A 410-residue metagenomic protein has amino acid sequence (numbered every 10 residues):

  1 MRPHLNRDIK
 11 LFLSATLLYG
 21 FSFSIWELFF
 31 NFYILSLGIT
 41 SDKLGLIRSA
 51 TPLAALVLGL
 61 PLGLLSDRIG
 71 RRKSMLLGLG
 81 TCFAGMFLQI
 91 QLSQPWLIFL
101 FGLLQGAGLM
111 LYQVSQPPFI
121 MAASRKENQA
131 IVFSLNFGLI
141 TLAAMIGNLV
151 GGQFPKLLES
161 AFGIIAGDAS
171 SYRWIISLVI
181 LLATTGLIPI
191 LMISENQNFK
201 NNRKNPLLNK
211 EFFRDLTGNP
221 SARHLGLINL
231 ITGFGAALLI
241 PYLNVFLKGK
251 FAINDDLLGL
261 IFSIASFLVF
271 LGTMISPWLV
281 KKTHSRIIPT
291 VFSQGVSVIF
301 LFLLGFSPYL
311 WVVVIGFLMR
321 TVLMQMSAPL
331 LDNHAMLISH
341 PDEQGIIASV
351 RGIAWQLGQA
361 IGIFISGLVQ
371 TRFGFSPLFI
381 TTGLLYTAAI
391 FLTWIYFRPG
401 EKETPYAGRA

Functional and structural regions predicted by a protein language model:
M1-I9, S194-L227, K281, A410: Juxtamembrane intracellular "pre-TM" segments in multi-pass secondary transporters
R2-A54, S221-F262: Helix-loop boundary and gating motifs at the non-cytosolic
L17, G85, W96-Y112, L230 (+1 more regions): Hydrophobic core of transmembrane alpha-helices in multi-pass small-molecule transporters, especially MFS/SLC-type
L46-L64, S263-I275: Central cavity-lining transmembrane alpha-helices of secondary-active solute carriers, predominantly the Major
L58-G70, P155, G272-S285, Q370-T371: Helix-to-loop junctions at the C-terminal end of transmembrane segments in multipass secondary transporters
K73-L88, I288-L303, I380-G383: Structural signature of the two symmetry-related core transmembrane helices
F101-I140: Cytoplasmic helix-loop-helix junction between adjacent transmembrane helices in 12-TM secondary transporters
G151, E159, I180-K200, L392-F397: C-terminal membrane-cytosol helix-exit motif in multi-pass small-molecule transporters
